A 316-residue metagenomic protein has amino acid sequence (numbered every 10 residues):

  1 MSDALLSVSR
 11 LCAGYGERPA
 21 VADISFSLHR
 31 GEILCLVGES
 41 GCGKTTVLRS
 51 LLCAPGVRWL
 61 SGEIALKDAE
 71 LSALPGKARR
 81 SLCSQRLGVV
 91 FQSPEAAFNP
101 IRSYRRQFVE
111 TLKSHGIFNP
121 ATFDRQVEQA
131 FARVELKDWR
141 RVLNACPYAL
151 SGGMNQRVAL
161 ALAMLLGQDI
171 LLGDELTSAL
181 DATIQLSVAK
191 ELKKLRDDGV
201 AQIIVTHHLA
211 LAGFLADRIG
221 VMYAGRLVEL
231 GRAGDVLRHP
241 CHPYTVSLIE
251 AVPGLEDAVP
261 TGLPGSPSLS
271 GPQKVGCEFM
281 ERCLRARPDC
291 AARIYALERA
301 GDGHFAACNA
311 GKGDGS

Functional and structural regions predicted by a protein language model:
W59-E70: Conserved ABC transporter NBD signature motif
L71-G88, S114, D235-P240, S270-K274: ABC ATPase NBD coupling module
R141-L143, L230-S316: Short catalytic/signature loops enriched in Gly
C146-L150, M154: Conserved ABC ATPase signature
L165-D169: A short, proline-enriched helix->beta-strand linker immediately N-terminal to the Walker B motif in ABC-type P-loop
A179-L180, I184-A258: P-loop NTP-binding/switch modules centered on Walker-like glycine-rich loops
